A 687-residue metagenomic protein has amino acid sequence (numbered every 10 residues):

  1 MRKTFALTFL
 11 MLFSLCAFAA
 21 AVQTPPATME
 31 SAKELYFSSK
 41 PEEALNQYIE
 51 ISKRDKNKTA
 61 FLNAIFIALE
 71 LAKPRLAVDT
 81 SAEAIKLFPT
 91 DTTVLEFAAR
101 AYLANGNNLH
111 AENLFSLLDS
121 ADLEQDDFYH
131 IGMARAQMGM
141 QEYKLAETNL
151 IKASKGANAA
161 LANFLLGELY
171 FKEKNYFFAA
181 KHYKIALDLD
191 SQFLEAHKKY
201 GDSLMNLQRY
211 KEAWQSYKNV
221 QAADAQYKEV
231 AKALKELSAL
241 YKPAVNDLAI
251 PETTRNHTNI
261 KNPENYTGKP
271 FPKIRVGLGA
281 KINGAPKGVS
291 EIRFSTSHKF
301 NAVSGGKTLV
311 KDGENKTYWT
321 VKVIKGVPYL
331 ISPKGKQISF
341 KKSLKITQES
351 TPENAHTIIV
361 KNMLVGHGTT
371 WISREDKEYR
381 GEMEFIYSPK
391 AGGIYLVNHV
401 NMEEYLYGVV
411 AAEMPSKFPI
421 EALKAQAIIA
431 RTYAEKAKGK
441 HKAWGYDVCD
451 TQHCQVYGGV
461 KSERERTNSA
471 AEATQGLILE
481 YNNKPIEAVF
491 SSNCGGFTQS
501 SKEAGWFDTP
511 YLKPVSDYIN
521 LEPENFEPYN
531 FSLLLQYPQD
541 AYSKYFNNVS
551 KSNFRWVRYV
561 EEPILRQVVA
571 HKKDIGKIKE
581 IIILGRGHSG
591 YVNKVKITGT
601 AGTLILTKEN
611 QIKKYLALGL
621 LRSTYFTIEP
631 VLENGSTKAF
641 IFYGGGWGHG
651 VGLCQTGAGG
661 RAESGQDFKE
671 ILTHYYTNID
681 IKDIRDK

Functional and structural regions predicted by a protein language model:
M1-T4: Positively charged n-region of N-terminal signal peptides that target proteins for export
T8-C16: Bacterial N-terminal signal peptides
A19-S31, L35-N46, R54-N63, E70 (+8 more regions): Conserved, single-site charged/polar hotspot
